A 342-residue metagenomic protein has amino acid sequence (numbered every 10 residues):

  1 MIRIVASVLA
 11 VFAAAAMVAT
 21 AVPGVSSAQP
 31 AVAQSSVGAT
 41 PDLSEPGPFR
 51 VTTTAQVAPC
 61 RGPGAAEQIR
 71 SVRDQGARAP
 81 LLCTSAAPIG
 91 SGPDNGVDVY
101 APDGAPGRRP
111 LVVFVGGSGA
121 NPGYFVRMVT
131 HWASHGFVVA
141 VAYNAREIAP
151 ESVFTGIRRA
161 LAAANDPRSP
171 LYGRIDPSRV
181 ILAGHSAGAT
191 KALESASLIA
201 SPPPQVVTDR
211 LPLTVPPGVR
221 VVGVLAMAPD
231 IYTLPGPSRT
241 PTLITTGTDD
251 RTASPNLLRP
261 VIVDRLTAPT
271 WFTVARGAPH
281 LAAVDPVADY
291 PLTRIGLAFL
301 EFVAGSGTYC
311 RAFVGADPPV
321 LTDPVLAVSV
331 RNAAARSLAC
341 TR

Functional and structural regions predicted by a protein language model:
M1-P30: Secretory targeting and sorting signals
V32-R108, L161: Short conserved active-site loop signatures built around small residues
G104-G107, E151-T190, L198-P203: Gly/Ser-rich "nucleophile elbow"/oxyanion-hole loop immediately N-terminal to the catalytic nucleophile in hydrolases
G107-G117: Short beta-strand element of the alpha/beta-hydrolase
G123-Y143: Short amphipathic alpha-helix adjacent to the substrate-entry channel of hydrolases
A162-D176, S201-R220, Y309-T322: Short mixed-charge
V207-D285: The feature captures the conserved acid-bearing segment of alpha/beta-hydrolase catalytic domains
P286-R342: Alpha/beta-hydrolase-fold serine-hydrolase catalytic core, especially in secreted/extracellular enzymes
